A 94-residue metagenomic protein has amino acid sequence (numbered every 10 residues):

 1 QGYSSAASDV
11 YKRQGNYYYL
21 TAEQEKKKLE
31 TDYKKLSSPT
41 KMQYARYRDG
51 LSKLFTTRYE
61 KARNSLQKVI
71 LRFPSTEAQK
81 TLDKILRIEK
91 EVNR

Functional and structural regions predicted by a protein language model:
Q1-A7, Y11: Single conserved hydrophobic/aromatic residue that forms the stacking wall/gate of nucleotide- or nucleobase-binding
S8, P74-L82: Boundary/linker segments of alpha-helical solenoid repeat arrays
R13-Q14, K61-N64, K68, E77: Extracytoplasmic/secreted proteins, especially bacterial periplasmic and envelope-associated proteins
G15, L20-E30, I88-R94: Short coil/turn linking the two alpha-helices of tandem helical-hairpin repeats
L20-N64: Short coil/linker segments at helix-helix boundaries
L66, F73-P74, E89: Alpha-helical junction/boundary sensor with strong preference for TPR arrays
